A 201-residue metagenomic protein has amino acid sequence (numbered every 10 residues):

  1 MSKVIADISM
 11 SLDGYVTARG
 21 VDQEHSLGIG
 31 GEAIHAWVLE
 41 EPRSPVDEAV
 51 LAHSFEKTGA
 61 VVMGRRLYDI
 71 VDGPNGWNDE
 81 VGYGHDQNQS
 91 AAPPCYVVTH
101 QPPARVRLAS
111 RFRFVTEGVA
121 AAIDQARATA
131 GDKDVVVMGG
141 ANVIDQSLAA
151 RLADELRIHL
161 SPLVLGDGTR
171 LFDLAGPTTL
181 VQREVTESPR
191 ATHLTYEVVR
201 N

Functional and structural regions predicted by a protein language model:
M1-N201: Enzymes that bind and transform nitrogen-containing heteroaromatic metabolites
